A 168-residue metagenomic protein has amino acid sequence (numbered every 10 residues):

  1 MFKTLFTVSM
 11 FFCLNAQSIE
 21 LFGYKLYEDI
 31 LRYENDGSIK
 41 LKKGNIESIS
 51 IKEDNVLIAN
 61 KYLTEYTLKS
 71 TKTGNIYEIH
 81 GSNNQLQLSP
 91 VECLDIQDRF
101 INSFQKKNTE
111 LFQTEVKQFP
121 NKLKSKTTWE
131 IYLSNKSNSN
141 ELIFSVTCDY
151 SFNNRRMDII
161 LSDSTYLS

Functional and structural regions predicted by a protein language model:
K3-L14: Sec-dependent N-terminal signal peptides
Q17-N75: N-terminal leader/targeting segments
G44-I58, T114-S137: Ser/Thr-rich, low-complexity intrinsically disordered terminal regions
Y62-T127: Long, charged/polar, surface-exposed segments that mediate recognition or autoinhibition
L123-S168: An acidic-aromatic pocket/loop used at catalytic or ligand-binding sites
